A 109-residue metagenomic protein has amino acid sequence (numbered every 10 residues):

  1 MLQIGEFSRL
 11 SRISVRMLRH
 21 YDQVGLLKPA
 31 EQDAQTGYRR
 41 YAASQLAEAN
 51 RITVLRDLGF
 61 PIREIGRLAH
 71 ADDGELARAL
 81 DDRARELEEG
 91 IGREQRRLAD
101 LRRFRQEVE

Functional and structural regions predicted by a protein language model:
M1-R63: Basic helix-turn-helix/winged-helix DNA-binding cores and closely related short helical interaction motifs
T53, A69-E109: Short, charged amphipathic alpha-helical surface segments
I65-R67: Phosphopantetheinylated carrier protein domains
